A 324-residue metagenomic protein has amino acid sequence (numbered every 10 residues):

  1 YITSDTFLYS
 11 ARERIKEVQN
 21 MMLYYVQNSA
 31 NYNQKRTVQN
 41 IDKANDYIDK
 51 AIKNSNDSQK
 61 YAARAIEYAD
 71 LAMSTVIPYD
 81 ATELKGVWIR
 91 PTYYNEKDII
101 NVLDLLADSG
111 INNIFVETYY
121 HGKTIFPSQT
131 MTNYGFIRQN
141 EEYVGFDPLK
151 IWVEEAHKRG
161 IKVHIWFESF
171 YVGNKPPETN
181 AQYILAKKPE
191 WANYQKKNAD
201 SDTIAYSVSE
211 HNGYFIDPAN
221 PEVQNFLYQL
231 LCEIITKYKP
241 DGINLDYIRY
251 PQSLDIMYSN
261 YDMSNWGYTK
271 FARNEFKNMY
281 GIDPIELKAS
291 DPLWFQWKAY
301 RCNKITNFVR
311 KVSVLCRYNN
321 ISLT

Functional and structural regions predicted by a protein language model:
Y1-N112, V116: Mature N-terminal, pre-catalytic/accessory segment of carbohydrate-active enzymes
T82-K85, Y94, I165-K237: Active-site-adjacent "subsite" loops/lids of carbohydrate-active enzymes
T82-W88, N113-F115, G160-H164, G213 (+2 more regions): Structural preference for beta-strand elements that scaffold enzyme active sites
K85-Y94, M131-F146, S209-Y228, P292-T306: The substrate-binding groove and active-site-proximal loops of carbohydrate-active enzymes, especially glycoside
L106, I114, A156, V163 (+4 more regions): Conserved, mostly hydrophobic/aromatic
S109-G145: Aromatic-lined carbohydrate-binding/catalytic grooves of carbohydrate-active enzymes
F126-I137, Y171-S207, I248-E286: Aromatic- and acidic-residue-enriched segments that line the glycan-binding/catalytic groove of carbohydrate-active
K162-S169, N244-P251, M279, L287-T324: Aromatic-lined carbohydrate-recognition surfaces of secreted/lumenal glycan-active proteins
